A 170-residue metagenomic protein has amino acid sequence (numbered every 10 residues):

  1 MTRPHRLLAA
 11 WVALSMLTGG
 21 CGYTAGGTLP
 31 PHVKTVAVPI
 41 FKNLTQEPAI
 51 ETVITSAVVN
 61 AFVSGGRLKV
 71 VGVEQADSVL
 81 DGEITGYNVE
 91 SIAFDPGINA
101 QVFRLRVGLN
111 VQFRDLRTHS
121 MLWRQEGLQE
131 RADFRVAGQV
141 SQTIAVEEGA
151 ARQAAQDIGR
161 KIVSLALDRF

Functional and structural regions predicted by a protein language model:
M1-G20: Sec-dependent bacterial lipoprotein signal peptides
P4, A10, V71-S78: Generic structural signal for short, solvent-exposed loop/turn connectors between secondary structure elements
R6, K34, R104-R106, R152 (+1 more regions): Basic side chains
T18-N60, S64-A76, V89, R117 (+5 more regions): A structural "domain/chain start" motif
A25, S64-L68, Q75, V79-Q125 (+1 more regions): Surface-exposed short loop/turn segments
V38, T55, V102, E126-L128: Residue-level signature of transmembrane alpha-helix interfaces in integral membrane proteins
Q46, I50, Q101, V146 (+2 more regions): Conserved acidic
